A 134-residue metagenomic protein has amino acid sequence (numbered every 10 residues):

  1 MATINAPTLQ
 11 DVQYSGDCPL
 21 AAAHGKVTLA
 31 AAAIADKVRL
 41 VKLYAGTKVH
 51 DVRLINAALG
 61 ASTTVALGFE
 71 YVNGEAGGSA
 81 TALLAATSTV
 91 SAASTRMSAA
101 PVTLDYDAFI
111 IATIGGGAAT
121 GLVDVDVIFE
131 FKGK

Functional and structural regions predicted by a protein language model:
M1-K134: Surface-exposed, low-hydrophobicity beta-strand/loop segments enriched in small/polar/acidic residues
